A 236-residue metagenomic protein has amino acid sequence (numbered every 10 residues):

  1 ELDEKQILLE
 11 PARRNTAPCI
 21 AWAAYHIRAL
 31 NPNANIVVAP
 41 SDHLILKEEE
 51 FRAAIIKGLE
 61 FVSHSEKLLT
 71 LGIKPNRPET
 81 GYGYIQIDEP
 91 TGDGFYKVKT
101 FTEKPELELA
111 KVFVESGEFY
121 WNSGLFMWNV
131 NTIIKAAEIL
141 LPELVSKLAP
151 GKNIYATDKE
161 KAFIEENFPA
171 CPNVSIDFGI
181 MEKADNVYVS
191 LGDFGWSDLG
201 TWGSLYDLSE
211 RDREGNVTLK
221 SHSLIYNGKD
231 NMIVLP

Functional and structural regions predicted by a protein language model:
E1-D3, D185: Short, structured coil segments at secondary-structure junctions
K5-P90, K135, I139-L140: Conserved beta-loop-beta/alpha segment of the NTase-like Rossmann-fold superfamily that binds/positions NTPs
P11, A39-S41, E48, G72-P75 (+7 more regions): Fold-independent oxyanion-binding glycine-rich loops and adjacent beta-strand/coil segments at enzyme active sites
W22, H26, K57-H64, Y84 (+6 more regions): Alpha-helical scaffold segments in soluble metabolic enzymes
A29-N31, V37-V38, I45, F61-S63 (+7 more regions): Solvent-exposed alpha-helices and their adjacent loops that cap or buttress functional pockets in soluble metabolic
I87-Y120, Y155: A short, charged helix-loop
G124-W128: Short glycine- and hydrophobic/aromatic-rich loop-to-beta-strand nucleating segment in the catalytic cores
V130-P236: Left-handed beta-helix
